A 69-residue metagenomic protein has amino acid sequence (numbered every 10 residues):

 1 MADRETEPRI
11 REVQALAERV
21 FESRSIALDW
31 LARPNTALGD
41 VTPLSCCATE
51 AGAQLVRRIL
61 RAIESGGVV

Functional and structural regions predicted by a protein language model:
M1-V69: Non-transmembrane "mature" sequence context
